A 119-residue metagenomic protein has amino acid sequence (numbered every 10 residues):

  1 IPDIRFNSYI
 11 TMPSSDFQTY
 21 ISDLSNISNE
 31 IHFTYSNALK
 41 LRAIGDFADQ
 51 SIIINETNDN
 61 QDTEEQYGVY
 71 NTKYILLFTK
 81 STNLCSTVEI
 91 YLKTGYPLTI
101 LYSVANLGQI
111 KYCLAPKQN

Functional and structural regions predicted by a protein language model:
F6-N119: DNA polymerase processivity clamps
